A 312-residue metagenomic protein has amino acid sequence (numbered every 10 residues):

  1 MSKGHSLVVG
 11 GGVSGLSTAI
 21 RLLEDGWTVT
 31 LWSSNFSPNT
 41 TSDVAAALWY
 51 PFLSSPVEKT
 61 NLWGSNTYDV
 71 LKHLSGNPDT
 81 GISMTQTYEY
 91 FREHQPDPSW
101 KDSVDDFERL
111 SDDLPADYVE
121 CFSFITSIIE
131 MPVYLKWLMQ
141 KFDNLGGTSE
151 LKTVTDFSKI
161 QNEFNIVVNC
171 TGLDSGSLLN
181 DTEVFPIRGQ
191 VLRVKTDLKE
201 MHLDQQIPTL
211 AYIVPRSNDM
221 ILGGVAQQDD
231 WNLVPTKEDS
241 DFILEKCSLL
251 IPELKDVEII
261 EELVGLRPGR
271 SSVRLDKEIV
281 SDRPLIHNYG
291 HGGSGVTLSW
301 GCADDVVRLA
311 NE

Functional and structural regions predicted by a protein language model:
S2-G12: Beta1/beta-strand and adjacent pyrophosphate-binding region of the FAD-binding site in flavoprotein oxidoreductases
G15-L16: N-terminal Rossmann-fold NAD(P) dinucleotide-binding loop
E24-D43: Glycine-rich FAD pyrophosphate-binding loop
A45-N66: N-terminal glycine-rich dinucleotide-binding loop that anchors FAD/FMN and/or NAD(P) in oxidoreductases
N66-L145, R270, K277: Flavin (FAD/FMN) cofactor-binding and adjacent substrate-gating region of FAD-dependent oxidoreductase domains
H73, V184, L198-E200, S217-I221 (+2 more regions): Flavin-binding catalytic cores
I125-T209, N218, Q228-W231, E238-K246: Predominantly flavin-linked oxidoreductase catalytic cores and closely associated redox partners
W137, V257-E312: C-terminal catalytic lobe of FAD-dependent flavoproteins
